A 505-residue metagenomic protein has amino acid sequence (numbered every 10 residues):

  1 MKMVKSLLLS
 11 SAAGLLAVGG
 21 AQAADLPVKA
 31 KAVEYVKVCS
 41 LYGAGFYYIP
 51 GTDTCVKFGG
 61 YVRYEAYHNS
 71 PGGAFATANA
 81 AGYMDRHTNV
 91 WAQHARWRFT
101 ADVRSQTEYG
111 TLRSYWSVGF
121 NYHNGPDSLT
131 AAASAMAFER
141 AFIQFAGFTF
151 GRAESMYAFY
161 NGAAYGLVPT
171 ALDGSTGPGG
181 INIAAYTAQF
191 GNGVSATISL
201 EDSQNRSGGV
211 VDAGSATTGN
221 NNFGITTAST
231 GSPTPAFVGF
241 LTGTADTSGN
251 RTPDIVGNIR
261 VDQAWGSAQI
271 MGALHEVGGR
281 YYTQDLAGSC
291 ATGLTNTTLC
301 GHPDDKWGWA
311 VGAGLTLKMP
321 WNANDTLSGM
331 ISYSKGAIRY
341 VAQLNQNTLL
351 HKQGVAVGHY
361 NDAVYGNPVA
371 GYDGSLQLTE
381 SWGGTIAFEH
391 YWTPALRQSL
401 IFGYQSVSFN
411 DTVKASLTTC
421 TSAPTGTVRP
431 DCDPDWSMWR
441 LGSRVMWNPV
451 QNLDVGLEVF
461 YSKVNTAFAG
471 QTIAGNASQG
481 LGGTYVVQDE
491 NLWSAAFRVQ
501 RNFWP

Functional and structural regions predicted by a protein language model:
M1-E65, N69-G72: N-terminal periplasmic/intermembrane-space "pro-region" immediately following the signal or transit peptide
V4, G19-A21, D489-P505: Outer-membrane beta-barrel "beta-signal"
L41, C55, H94-R98, F138-R140 (+6 more regions): Transmembrane beta-barrel architecture of outer-membrane proteins
G45-N69, A78, G82-I225, S232 (+4 more regions): Outer membrane beta-barrel
Y48, D85-N89, A131, L172-G174 (+8 more regions): Outer-membrane beta-barrel proteins
P71-A78, P126-A133, Y160-P169, G208-T247 (+5 more regions): Outer-membrane beta-barrel translocator domains and adjoining extracellular loop/strand segments of Gram-negative
D102-V118, W307-P320, R444-N448, G456: Transmembrane beta-barrel strand/turn architecture of Gram-negative outer membrane proteins
A264-L441: Detector for outer-membrane/organellar transmembrane beta-barrel domains, recognizing the amphipathic beta-strand
